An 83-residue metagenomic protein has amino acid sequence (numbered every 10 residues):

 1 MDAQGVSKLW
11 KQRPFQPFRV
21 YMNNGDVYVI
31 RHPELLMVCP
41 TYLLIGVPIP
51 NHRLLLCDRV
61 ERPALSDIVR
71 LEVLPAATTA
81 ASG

Functional and structural regions predicted by a protein language model:
M1-G83: Motif-centric detector for short Cys/His coordination patterns
